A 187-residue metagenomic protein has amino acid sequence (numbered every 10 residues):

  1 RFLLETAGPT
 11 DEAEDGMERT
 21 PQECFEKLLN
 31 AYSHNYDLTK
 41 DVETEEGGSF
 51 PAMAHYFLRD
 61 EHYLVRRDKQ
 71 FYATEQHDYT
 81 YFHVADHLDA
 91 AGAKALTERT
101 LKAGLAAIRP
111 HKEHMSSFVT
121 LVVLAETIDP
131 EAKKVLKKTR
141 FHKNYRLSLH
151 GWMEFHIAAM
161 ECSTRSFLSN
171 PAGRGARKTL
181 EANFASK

Functional and structural regions predicted by a protein language model:
R1-G16: N-terminal amphipathic/basic-hydrophobic helices that include classical n-h-c signal peptides and signal-anchor
G16-V84: N-terminal, charge-rich interaction modules
Q70-A73, I108-E113: Short, flexible, solvent-exposed loop/turn segments with mixed acidic/basic and small polar residues
Q76-Y79, S116-T120, F155: Short, surface-exposed beta-edge/turn micro-motifs
F82-H87, V123-E126: Structural motif
H87-K102, A106, P130-K134: Active-site-adjacent loop/helix micro-motif of nuclease/hydrolase catalytic cores
H111-L136: Nucleic-acid nuclease catalytic cores
K138-K187: Charged, structured surface patches that assemble and position nucleic-acid processing machinery
